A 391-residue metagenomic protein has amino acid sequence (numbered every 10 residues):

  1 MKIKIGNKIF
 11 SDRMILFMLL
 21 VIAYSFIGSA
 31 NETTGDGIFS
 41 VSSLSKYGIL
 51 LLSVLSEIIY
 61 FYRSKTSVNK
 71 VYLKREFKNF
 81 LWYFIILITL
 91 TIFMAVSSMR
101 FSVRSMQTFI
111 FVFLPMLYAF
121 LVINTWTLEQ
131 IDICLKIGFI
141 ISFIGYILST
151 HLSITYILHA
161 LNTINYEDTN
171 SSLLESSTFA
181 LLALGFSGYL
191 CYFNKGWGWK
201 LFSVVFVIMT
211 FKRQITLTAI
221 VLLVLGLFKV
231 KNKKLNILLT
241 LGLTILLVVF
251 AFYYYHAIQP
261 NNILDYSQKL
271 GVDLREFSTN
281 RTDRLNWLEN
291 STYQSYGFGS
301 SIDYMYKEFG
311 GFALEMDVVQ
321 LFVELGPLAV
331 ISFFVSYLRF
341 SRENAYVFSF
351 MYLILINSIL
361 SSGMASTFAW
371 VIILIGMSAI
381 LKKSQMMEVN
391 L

Functional and structural regions predicted by a protein language model:
M1-D265, W287-E289, Y293, K307-N390: Hydrophobic transmembrane helix bundles of membrane-integrated enzymes that assemble and modify cell-envelope
Y266-G271: A short, surface-exposed helix-loop junction/capping segment
V272-L285, Y296-M305, F309-V318: Extracytoplasmic catalytic/substrate-binding loops of multi-pass membrane glycan-assembly enzymes
